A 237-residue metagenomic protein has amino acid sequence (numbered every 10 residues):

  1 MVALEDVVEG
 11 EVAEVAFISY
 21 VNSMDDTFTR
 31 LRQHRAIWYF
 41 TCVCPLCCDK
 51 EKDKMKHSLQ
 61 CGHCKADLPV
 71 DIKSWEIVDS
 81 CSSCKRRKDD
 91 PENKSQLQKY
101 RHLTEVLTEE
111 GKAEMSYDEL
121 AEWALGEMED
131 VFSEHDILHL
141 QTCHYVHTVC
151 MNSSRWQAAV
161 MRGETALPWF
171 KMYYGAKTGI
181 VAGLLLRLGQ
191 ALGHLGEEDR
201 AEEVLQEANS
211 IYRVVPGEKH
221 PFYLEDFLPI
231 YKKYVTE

Functional and structural regions predicted by a protein language model:
M1-E127: C-terminal SET catalytic tail plus cysteine-rich post-SET Zn-binding segment of SAM-dependent SET-domain
L103, H139, Y145-V146, V181 (+3 more regions): Structural register within alpha-helical repeat arrays
D130-E134, M172-K177, R213-E218: Short coil/turn linkers that connect adjacent helices within long alpha-helical scaffolds, especially alpha-solenoid
Q141, G183, E203, Y223-D226: Residue register of alpha-helical TPR repeats
D199-E218: TPR/TPR-like (Sel1-like) alpha-helical repeat modules
